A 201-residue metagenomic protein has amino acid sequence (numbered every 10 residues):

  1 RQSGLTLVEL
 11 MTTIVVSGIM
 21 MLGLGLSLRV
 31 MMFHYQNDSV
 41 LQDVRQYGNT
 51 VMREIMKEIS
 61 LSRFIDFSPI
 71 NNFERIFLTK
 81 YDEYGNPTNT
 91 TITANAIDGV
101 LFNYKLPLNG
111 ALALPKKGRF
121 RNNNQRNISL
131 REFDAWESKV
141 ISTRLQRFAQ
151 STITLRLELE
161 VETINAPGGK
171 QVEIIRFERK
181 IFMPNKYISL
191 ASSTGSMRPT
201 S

Functional and structural regions predicted by a protein language model:
S3-S60: Aliphatic-rich helix starts adjacent to a transmembrane/signal segment
I65-A149, T154-R156, E162, A166-M183 (+2 more regions): Type IV pilin-like appendage domain
